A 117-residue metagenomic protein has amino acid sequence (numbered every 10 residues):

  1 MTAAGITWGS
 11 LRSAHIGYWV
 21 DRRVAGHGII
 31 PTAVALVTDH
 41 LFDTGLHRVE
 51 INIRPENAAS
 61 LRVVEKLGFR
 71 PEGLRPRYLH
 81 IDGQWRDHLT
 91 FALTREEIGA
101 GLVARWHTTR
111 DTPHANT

Functional and structural regions predicted by a protein language model:
M1-T117: Acyl-donor (CoA/ACP) binding surface of acyl/acetyltransferases
